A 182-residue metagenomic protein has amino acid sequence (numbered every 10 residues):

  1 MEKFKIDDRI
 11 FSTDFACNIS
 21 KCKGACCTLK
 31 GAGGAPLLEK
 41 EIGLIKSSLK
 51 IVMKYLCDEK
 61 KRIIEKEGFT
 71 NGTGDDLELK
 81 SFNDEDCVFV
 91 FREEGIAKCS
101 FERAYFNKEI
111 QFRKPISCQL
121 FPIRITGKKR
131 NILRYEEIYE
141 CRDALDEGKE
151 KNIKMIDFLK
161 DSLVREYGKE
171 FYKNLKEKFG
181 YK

Functional and structural regions predicted by a protein language model:
M1-K182: Short loop/turn segments that flank or connect secondary-structure elements
